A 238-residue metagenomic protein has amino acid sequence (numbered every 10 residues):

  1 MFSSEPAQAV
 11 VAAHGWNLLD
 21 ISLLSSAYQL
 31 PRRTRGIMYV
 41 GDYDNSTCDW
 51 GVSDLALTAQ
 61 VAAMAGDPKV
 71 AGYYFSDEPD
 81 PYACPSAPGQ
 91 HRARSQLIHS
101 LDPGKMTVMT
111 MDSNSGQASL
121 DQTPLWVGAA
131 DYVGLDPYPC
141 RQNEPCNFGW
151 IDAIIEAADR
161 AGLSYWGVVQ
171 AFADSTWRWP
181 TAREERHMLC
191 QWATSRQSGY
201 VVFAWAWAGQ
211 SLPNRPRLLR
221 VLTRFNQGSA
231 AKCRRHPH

Functional and structural regions predicted by a protein language model:
M1-H238: Glycan-processing catalytic domains of CAZymes
